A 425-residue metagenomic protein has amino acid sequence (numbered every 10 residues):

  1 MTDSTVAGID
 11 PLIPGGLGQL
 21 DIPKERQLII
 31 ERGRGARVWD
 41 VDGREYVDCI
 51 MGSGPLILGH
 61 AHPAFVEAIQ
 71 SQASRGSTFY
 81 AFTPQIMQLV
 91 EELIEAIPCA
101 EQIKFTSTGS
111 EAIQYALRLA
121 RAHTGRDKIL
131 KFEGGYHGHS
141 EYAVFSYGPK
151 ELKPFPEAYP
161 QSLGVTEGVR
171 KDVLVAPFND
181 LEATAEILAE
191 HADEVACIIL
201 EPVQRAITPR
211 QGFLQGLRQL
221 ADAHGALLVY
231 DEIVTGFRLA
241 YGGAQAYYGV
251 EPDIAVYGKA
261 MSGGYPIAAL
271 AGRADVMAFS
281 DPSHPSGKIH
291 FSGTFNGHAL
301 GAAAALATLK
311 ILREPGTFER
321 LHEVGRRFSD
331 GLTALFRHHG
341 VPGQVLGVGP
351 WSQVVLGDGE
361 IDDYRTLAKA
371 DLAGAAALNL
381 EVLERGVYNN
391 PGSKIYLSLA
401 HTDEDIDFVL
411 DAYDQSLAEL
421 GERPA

Functional and structural regions predicted by a protein language model:
M1-A425: Conserved N-terminal phosphate-binding loop of PLP-dependent enzymes in the Aspartate aminotransferase
